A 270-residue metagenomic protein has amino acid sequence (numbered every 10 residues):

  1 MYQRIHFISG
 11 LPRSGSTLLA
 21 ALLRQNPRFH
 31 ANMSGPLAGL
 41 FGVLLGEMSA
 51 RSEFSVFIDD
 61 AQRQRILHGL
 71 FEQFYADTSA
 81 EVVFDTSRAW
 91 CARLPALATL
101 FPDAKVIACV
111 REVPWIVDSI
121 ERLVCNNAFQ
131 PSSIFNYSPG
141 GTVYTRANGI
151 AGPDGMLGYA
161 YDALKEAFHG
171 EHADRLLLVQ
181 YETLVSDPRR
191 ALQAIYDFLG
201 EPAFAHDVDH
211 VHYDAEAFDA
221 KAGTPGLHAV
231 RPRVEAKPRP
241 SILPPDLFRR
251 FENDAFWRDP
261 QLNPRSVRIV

Functional and structural regions predicted by a protein language model:
M1-H6, I150-P153, G158-D174, R189 (+1 more regions): PAPS-dependent sulfotransferases, especially Golgi type II membrane carbohydrate sulfotransferases
M1-L70, D77, C125, D214-F218: PAPS-dependent sulfotransferase catalytic core
I8-G10, V83-T86, A108-V110, L178-Q180: Short beta-strand segments
G15-F29, L97-F101, E121, L178-A203: PAPS/PAP-binding and catalytic site of the sulfotransferase fold
P36-A38, E112-I116, L184: Conserved nucleotide-binding/hydrolysis micro-motifs of P-loop NTPases
D60-D77, D118-F198, A255: PAPS-dependent sulfotransferase catalytic domain
L70-A96: Glycine-rich phosphate-binding loop used to anchor ATP phosphates in small-molecule kinases, encompassing both
T86-A89, L97-L123: Conserved phosphate-donor/acceptor-positioning beta-strand/loop module used by diverse small-molecule
